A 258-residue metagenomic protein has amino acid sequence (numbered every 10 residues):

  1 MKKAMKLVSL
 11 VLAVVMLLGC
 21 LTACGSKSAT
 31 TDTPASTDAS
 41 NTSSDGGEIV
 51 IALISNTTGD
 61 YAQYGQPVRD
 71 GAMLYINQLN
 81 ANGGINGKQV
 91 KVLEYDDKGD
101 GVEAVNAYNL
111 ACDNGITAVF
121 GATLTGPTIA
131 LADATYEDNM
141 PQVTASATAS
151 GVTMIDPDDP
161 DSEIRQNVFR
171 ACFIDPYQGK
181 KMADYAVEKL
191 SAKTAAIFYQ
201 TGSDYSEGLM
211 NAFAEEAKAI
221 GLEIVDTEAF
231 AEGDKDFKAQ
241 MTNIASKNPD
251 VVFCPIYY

Functional and structural regions predicted by a protein language model:
M1-V50, A81, D113: Short, low-complexity disordered leader/linker segments with a strong preference for bacterial N-terminal type II
N41-G46, R69-V92, K218-L222: Signal peptide-proximal N-terminal region of secreted/periplasmic/extracellular or secretory-lumen proteins
D45, A52-G71, Y95-G101, T123-L124 (+1 more regions): Extracytoplasmic "Venus flytrap"
E48-V50, K193-T194, V251: Residues that mark the start of a beta-strand
Q63-V68, N82-P157, F230-K235: Beta-alpha junction/loop-to-helix N-cap segments that form part of ligand/metal-binding clefts
Q66-N77, A81, V102-D113, T117 (+10 more regions): Solvent-exposed, polar/charged alpha-helical surfaces in well-ordered, non-transmembrane soluble domains, broadly
I116-D226: Extracytoplasmic ligand/sensor domains, especially the bilobed periplasmic-binding protein
M210-Y258: Extracellular/periplasmic bilobed ligand-binding domains
